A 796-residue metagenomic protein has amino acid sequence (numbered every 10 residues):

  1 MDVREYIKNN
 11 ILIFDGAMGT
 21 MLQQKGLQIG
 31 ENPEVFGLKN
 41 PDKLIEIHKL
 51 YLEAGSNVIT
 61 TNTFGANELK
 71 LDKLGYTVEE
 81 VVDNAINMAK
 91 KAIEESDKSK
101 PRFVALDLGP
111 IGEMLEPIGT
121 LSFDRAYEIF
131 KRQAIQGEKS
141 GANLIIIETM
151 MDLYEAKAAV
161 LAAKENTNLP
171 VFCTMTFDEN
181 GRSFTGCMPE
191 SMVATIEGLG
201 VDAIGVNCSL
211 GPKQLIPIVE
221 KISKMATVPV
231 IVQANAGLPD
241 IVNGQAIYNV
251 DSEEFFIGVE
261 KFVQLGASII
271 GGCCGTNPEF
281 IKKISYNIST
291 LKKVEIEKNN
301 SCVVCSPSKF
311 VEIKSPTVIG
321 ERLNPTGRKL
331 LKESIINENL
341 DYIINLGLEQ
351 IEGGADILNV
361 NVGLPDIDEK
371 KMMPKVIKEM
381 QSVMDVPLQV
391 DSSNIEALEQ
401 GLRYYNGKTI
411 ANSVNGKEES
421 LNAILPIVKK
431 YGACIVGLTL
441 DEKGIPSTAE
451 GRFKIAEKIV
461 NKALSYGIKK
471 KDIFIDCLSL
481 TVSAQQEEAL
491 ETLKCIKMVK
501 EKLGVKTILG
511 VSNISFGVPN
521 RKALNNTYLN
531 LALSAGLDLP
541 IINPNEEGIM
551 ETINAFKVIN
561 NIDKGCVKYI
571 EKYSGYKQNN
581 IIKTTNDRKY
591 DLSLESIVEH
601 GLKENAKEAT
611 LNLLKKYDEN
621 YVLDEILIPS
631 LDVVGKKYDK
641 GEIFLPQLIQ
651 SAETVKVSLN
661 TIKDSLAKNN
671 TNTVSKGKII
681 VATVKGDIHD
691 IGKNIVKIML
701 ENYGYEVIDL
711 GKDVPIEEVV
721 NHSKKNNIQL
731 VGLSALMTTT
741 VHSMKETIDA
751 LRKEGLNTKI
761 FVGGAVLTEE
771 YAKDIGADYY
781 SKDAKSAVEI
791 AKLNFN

Functional and structural regions predicted by a protein language model:
M1-D476, L480-N796: Domain-level signal for soluble alpha/beta catalytic cores
